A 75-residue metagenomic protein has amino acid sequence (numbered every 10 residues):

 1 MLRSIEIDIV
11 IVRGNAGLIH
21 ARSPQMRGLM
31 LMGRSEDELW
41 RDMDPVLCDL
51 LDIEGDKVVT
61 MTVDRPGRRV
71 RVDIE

Functional and structural regions predicted by a protein language model:
M1-V12, D37-E75: Short, charged, surface-exposed hinge/linker loops at domain edges that act as mobile lids or interdomain connectors
V12-M26: Short aromatic-glycine-(Arg/Gly/Cys) micro-motifs in beta-strand/loop hairpins
R27-E36: A short, exposed loop/beta-hairpin motif centered on an aromatic-Gly-Thr core
